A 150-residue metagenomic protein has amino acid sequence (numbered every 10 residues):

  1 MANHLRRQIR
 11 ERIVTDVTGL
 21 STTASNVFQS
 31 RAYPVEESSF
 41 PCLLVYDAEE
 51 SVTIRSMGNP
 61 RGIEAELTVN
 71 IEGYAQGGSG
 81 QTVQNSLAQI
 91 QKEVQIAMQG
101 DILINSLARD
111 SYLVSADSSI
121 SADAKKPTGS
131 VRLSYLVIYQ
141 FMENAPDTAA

Functional and structural regions predicted by a protein language model:
M1-E36, A48-A150: Charged, amphipathic alpha-helical segments and their flanking helix caps
S39-D47: Short, well-ordered secondary-structure micro-motifs within conserved domains or adaptor modules
